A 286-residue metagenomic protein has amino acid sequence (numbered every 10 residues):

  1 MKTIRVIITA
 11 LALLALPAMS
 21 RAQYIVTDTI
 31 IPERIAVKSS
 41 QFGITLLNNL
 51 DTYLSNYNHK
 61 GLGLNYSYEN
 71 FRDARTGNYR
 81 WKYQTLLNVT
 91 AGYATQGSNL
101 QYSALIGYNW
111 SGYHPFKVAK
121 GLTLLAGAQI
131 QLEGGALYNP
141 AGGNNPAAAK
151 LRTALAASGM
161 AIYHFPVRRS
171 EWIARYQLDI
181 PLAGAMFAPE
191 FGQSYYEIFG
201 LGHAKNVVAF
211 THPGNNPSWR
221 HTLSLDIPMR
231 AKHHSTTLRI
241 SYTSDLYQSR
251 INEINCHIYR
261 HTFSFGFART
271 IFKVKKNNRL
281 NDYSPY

Functional and structural regions predicted by a protein language model:
Q23-R80, Y286: Short glycine/proline- and aromatic-enriched beta-strand/turn motifs that initiate or cap beta-hairpins
I25-I35, D73-K82, P115-L124, P166-I173 (+2 more regions): Short loop/turn motifs that connect adjacent beta-strands in outer-membrane beta-barrel proteins
A36-F42, Y79-T85, L122-I130, L155-A157 (+3 more regions): Transmembrane beta-strands of outer-membrane beta-barrel proteins
I44-L50, L87-Y93, I130-Y138, Y163 (+3 more regions): Transmembrane beta-strands of outer-membrane beta-barrel pores
N58-Y66, L100-Y108, L122, A147-A157 (+2 more regions): Residues that define the transmembrane beta-barrel architecture of outer-membrane proteins
L64-A74, I106-H114, A128, A157-Y163 (+3 more regions): Residues on the lipid-exposed face of transmembrane beta-strands in outer-membrane beta-barrel proteins
N144-S235: Outer-membrane beta-barrel transmembrane domain signature
E171, Q177, F187-P189, A209 (+1 more regions): Predominantly the C-terminal beta-signal and adjacent terminal strand-loop region of outer-membrane beta-barrel
